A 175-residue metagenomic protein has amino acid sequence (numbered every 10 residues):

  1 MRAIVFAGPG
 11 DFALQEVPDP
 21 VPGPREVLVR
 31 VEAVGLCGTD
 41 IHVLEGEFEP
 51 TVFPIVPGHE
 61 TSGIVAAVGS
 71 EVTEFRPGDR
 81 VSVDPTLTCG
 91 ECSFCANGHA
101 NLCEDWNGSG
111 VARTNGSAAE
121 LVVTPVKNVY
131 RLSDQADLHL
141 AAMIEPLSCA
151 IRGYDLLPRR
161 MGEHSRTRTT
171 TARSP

Functional and structural regions predicted by a protein language model:
M1-I4: Short structural boundary motif marking the start of a folded domain
G8-G10, G23: Residue-level recognition of beta-strand termini and adjacent short loop/turns
P9, A33-L36, P85-T88, H99 (+1 more regions): Glycine-rich beta-alpha junction loops
G10-L14, G38-T39: Short N-terminal binding/cap micro-motifs at the start of the first secondary-structure element
P18-V34, E47-S93, S133-A136: Glycine-rich beta-strand-centered segment in the early N-terminal region that forms part of a ligand/cofactor-binding
T39-E45: Cytochrome P450 core scaffold surrounding the K-helix E-X-X-R motif and the conserved "meander" helix-loop region
C89-T171: NAD(P)H dinucleotide-binding glycine-rich loop of Rossmann-like/cofactor-binding domains, especially the beta1-alpha1
R173-P175: Conserved class I S-adenosyl-L-methionine
